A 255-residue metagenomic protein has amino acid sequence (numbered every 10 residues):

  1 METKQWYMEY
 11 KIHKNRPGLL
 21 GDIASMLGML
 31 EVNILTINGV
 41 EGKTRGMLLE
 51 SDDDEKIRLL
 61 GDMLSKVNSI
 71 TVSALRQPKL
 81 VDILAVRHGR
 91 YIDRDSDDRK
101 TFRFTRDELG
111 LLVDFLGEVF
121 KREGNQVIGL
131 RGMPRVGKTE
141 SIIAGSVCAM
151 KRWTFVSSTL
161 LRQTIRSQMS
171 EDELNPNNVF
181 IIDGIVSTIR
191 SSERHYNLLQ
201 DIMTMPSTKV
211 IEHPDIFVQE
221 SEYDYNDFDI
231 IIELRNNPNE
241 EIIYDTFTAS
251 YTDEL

Functional and structural regions predicted by a protein language model:
M1-G110, E118: A conserved regulatory-domain signal marking ACT and ACT-like small-molecule sensing domains and adjacent regulatory
L20, I57, K138, F217-E220: Short, well-ordered alpha-helical microsegments
L59-L64, G145, E220-Y225: Short, aromatic/basic amphipathic alpha-helical patches
K100-G110, K121-R122, R131, N239-L255: Charged, elongated alpha-helical/coil segments that serve as electrostatic interaction surfaces for nucleic-acid
F115: Conserved SAM/SAH cofactor-binding pocket of Class I
F120-S157: Glycine-rich phosphate-binding P-loop
W153-D215: Conserved nucleotide-sensing/catalytic segment adjacent to the nucleotide-binding pocket in NTP-handling enzymes
L199-L255: Replace "adjacent to P-loop NTPase cores in ATP/GTP-dependent enzymes" with "adjacent to NTP-binding cores
